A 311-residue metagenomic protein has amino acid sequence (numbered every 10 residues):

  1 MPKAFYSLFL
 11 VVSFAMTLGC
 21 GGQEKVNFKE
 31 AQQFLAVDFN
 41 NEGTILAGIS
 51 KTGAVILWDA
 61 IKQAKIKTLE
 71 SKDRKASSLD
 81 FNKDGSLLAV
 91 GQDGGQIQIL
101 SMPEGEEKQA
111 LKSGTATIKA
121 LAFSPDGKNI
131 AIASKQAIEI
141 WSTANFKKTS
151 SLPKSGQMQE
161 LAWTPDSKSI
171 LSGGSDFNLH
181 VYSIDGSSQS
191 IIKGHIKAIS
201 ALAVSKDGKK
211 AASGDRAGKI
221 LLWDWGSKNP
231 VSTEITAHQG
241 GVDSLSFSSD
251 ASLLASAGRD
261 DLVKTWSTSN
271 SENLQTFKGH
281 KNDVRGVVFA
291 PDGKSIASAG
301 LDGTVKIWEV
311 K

Functional and structural regions predicted by a protein language model:
Q23-F28, A64-L69, E106-L111, K147-L152 (+3 more regions): A short beta-strand motif characteristic of beta-propeller blades
V26-F34, E70-A76, K112-I118, L152-M158 (+3 more regions): WD40/WD-repeat beta-propeller blade N-cap
N41-E42, K83-D84, P125-D126, P165-D166 (+3 more regions): Residue-level detector of Asp-centered blade-edge/turn motifs that repeat once per structural unit in beta-propeller
I49-T52, G91-G94, A133-K135, G173-D176 (+3 more regions): Conserved strand-to-loop turn within each blade of WD40 beta-propeller repeats
V55-W58, I97-L100, E139-W141, L179-Y182 (+3 more regions): WD40-repeat beta-propellers
A60-Q63, M102-G105, T143-F146, S183-S187 (+3 more regions): Short loop/turn segments that connect beta-strands within beta-propeller blades
